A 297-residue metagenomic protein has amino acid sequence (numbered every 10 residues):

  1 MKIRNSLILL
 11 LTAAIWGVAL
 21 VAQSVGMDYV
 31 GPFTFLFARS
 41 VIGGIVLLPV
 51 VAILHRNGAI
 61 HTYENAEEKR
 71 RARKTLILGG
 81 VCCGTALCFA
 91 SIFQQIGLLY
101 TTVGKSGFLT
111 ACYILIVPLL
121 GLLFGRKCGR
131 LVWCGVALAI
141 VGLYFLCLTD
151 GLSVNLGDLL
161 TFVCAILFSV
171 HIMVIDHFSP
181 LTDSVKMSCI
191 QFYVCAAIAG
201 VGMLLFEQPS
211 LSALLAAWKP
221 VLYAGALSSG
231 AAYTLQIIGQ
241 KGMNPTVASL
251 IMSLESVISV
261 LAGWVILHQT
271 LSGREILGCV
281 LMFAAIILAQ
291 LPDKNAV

Functional and structural regions predicted by a protein language model:
M1-A38, G84-T85, F93-I96, D150-H177 (+1 more regions): Glycine-/small-residue-enriched transmembrane alpha-helix faces in small-molecule transporters and effluxers
A13, A38, S106-C112, I175-A196 (+1 more regions): Helix-helix packing/entry segments at the starts of transmembrane helices
A19-L20, V51-T110, F145, G225-M243: Specific transmembrane alpha-helical segments of multi-pass solute transporters/efflux pumps, especially DMT/EamA
G26, F35, R39, G97 (+8 more regions): Hydrophobic/aromatic residues within transmembrane alpha-helices of multi-pass small-molecule transporters
T34-I45, Q95-R126, C164, P245-W264: Specific alpha-helical transmembrane segments that line the substrate/conduction pathway and gating interfaces
S40-V41, L48, A52, R56 (+2 more regions): C-terminal-most transmembrane helix of multi-pass membrane proteins
G44-L47, I116-P118, S153-E207, L235: Transmembrane alpha-helical segments that form core, pore/gating elements of small-molecule transporters/exporters
L47, C128-L148, F168, A199 (+2 more regions): Hydrophobic transmembrane alpha-helices of multi-pass small-molecule transport proteins
